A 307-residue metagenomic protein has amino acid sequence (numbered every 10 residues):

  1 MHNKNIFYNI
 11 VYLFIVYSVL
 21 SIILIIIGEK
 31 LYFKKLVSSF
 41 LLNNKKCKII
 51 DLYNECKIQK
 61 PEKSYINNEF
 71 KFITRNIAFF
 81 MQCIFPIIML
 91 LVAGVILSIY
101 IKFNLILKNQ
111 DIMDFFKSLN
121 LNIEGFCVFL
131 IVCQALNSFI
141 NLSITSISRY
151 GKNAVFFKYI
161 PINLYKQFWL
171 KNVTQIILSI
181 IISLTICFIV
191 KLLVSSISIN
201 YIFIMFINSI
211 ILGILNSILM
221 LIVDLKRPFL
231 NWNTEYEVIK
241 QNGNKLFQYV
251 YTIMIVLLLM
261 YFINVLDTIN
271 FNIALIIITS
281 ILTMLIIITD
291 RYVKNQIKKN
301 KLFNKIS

Functional and structural regions predicted by a protein language model:
M1-V155, L164-S307: Hydrophobic alpha-helical transmembrane segments of membrane proteins
